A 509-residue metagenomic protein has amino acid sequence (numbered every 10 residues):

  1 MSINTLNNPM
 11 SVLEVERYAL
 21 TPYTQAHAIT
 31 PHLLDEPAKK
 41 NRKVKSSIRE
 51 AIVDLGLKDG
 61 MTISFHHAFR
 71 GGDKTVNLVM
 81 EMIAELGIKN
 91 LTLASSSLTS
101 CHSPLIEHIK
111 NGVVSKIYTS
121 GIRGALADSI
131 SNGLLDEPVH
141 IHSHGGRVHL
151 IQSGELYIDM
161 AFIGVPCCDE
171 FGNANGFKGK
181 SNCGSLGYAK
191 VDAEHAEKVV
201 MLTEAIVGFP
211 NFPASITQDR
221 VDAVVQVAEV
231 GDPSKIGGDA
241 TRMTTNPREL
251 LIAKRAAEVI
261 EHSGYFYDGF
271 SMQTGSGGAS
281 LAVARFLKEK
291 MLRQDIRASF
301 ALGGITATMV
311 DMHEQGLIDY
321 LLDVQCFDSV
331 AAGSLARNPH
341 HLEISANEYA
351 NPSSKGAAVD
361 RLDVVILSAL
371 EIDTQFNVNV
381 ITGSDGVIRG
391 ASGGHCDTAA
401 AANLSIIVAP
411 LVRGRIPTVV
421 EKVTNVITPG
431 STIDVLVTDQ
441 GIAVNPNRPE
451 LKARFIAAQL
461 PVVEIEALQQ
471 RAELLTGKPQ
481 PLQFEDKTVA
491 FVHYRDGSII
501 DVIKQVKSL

Functional and structural regions predicted by a protein language model:
M1-L509: Conserved alpha/beta enzyme-core scaffold
